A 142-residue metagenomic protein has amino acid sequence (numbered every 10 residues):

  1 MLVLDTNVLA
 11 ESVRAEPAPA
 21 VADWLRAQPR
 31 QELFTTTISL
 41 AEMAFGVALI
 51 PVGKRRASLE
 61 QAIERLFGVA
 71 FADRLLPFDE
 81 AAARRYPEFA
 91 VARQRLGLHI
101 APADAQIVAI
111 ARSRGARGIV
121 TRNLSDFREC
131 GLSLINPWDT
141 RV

Functional and structural regions predicted by a protein language model:
M1, V108-V142: Acidic, PIN/NYN-like endoribonuclease modules and their adjacent C-terminal/linker elements
M1-S39, A48-R65, E129, R141-V142: Short, well-structured N-terminal submotif of metal-dependent ribonuclease cores
V8, S39, A82, Q106-I107 (+1 more regions): Alpha-helix capping/helix-boundary segments
P17, R85, D126: Short phosphate-engaging motifs
E32, F45-P51, V69-G118, R122: Active-site neighborhoods of divalent-metal-dependent phosphate/nucleic-acid chemistry enzymes
L66-A70, L132-S133: Short, mixed-charge aromatic SLiMs
